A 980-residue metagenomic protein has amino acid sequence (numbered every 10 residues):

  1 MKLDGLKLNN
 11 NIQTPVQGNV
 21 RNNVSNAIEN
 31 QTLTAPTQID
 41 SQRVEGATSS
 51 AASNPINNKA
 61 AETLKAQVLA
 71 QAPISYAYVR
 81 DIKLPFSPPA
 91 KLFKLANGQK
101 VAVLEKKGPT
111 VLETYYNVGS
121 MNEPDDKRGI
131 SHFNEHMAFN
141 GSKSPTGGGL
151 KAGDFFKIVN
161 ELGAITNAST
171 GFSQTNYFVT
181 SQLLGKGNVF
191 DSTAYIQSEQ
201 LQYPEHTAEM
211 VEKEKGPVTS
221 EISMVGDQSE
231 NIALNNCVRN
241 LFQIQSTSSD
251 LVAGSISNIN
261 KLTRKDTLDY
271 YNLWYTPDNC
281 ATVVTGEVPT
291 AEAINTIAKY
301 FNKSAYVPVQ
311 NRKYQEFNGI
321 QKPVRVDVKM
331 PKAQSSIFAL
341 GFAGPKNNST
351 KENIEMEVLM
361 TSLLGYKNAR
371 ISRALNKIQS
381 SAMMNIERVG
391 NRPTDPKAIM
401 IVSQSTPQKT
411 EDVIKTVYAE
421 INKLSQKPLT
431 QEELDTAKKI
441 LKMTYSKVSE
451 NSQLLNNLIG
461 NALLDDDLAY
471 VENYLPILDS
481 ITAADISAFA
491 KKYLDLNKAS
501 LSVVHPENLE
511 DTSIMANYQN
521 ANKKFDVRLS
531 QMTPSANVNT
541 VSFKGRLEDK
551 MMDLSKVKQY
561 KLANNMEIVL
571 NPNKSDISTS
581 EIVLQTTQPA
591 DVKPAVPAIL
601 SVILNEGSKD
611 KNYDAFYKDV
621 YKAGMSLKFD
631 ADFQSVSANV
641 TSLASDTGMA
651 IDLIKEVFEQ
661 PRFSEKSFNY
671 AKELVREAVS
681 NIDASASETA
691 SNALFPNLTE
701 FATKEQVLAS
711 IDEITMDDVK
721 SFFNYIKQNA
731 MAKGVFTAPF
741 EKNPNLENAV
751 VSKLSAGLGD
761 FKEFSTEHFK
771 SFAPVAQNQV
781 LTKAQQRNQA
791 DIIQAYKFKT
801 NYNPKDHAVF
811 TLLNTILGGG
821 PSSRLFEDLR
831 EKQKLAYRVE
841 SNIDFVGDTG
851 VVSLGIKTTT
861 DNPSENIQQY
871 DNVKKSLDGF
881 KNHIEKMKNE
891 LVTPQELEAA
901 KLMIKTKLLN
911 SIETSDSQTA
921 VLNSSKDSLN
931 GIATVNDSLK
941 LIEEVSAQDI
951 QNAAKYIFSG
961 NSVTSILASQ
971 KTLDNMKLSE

Functional and structural regions predicted by a protein language model:
M1-A51, I56-L64, L69-A70, E980: Non-Sec secretion/translocation targeting segments of pathogen effectors
L3, L8, N57, A61-D154 (+10 more regions): His/Glu-rich zincin catalytic helix
R43, Q453-D526: Extended, hydrophobic interaction surfaces within ordered domains
L104-E123, G129-S131, K151-E199, N231-S257 (+13 more regions): M16 family metallopeptidases and their MPP-like homologs
L268-Y271, V326-D327, I386-G390, Y474-P476 (+7 more regions): Generic recognition of flexible, low-complexity loop/linker segments
K351, D412, K423, L455 (+6 more regions): Extended non-catalytic domains of envelope/secretory-pathway proteins
